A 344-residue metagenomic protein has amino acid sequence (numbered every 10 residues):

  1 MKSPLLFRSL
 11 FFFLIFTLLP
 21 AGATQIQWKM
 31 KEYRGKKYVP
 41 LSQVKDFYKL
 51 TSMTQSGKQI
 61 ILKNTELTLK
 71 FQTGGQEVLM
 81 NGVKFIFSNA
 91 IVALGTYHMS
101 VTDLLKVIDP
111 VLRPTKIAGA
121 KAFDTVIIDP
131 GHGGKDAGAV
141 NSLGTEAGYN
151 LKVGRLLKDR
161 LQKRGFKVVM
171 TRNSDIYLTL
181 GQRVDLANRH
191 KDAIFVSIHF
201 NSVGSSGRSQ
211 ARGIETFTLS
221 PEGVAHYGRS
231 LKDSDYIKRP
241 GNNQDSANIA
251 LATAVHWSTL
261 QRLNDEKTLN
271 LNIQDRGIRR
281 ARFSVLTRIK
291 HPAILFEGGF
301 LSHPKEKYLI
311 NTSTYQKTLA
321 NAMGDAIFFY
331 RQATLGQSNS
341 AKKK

Functional and structural regions predicted by a protein language model:
M1-L10: Bacterial N-terminal signal peptides that target proteins for export
S9-L18: Bacterial N-terminal signal peptides
F13, S52, I61, K116-A118 (+3 more regions): Generic marker of residues within folded, mature protein domains
A21-K135, S142, K152, R160 (+1 more regions): Primary recognition of N-terminal secretory signal peptides and signal-anchoring hydrophobic helices
A139-A147: Acidic/histidine-rich helix-loop elements that form or flank divalent-metal/phosphate-binding sites at the catalytic
A147-K344: Active-site-proximal helix/loop segments of hydrolytic enzymes
